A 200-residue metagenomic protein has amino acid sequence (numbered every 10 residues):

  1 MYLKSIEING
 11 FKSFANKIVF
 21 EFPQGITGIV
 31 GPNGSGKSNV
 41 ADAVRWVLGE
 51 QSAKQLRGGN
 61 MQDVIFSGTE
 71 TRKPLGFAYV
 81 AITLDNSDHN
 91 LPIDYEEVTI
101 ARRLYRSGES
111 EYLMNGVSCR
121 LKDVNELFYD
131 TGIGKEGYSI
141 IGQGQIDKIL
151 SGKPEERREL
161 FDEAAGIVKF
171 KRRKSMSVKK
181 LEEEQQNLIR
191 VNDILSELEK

Functional and structural regions predicted by a protein language model:
Y2-K200: Gly/Lys-enriched N-terminal cap/neck module of very large, oligomeric protein machines
